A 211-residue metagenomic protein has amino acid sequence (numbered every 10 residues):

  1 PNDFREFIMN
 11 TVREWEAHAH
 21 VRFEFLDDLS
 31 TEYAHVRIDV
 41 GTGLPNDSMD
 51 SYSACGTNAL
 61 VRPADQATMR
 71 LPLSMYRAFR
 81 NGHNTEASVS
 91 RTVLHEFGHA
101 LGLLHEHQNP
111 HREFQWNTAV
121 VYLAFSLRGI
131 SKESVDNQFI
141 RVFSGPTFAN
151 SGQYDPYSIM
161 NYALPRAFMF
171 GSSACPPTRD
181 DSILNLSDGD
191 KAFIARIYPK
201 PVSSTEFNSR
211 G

Functional and structural regions predicted by a protein language model:
P1-G211: Zinc-dependent metalloendopeptidases
